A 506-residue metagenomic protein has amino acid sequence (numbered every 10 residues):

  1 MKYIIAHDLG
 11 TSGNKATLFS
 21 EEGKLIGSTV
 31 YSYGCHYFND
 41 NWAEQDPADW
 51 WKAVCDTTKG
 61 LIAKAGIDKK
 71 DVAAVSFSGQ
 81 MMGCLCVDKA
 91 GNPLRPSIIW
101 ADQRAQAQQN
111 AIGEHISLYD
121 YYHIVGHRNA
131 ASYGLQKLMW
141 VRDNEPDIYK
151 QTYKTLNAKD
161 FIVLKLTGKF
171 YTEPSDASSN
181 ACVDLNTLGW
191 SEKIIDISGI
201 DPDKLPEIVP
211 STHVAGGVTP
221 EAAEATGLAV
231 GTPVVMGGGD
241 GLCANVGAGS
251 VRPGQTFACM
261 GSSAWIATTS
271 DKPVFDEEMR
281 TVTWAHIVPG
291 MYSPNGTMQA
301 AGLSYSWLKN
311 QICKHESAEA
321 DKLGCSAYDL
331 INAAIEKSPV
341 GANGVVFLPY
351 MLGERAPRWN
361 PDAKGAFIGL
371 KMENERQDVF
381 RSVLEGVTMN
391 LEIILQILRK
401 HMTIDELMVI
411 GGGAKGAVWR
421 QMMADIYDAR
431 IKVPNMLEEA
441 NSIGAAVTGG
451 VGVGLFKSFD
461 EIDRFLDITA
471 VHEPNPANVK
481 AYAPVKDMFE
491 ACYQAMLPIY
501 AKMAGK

Functional and structural regions predicted by a protein language model:
M1-R95, H123, A223-E224, L228-P233 (+4 more regions): N-terminal glycine/serine-rich phosphate-binding loop of ATP-dependent small-molecule kinases, especially carbohydrate
I5-A6, P47, Q106, G113-G126 (+5 more regions): Active-site core segments that coordinate phosphate-bearing ligands/cofactors across diverse enzyme families
Y31-Y33, P210, P474: Active-site donor-binding loop signature of nucleotide-sugar glycosyltransferases
G34-Y37, Q103-A105, G302-L303: A short local loop/turn or secondary-structure capping micro-motif enriched for an aromatic residue
V54, D71, Q80-G83, K89-A90 (+5 more regions): Generic hydrophobic, aliphatic-rich segments that mediate packing or membrane embedding
A63-W100, R128-S132, V163-D184, E207-P210 (+1 more regions): Short beta-strand-loop/turn "lid" adjacent to the catalytic site in phosphate-handling enzymes
G66-K69, S78, P202, S250 (+1 more regions): Alpha-helix termination/capping residues and helix-transition junctions
